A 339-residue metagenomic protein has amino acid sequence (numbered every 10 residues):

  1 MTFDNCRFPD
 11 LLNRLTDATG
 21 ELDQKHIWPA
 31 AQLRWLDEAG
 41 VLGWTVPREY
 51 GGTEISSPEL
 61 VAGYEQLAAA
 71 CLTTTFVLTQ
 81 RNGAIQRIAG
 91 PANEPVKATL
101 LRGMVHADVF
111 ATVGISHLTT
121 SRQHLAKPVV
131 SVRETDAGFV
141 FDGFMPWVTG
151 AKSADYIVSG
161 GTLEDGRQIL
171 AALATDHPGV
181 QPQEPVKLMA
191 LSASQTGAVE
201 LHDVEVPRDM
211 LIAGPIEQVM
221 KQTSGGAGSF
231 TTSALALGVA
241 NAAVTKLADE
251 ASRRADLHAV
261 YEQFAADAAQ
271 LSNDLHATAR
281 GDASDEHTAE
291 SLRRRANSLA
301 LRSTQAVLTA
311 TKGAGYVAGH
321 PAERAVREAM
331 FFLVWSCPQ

Functional and structural regions predicted by a protein language model:
T2-V46, T53-A62, A234-Q339: Alpha-helical interface subdomain recognition
W28-E38, L42-D142, T149: Glycine-rich flavin
P91-N93, T135-A137, T162-D165, T175-P178 (+1 more regions): Short loop segments at secondary-structure junctions
V109, A126, S153-D155, R167 (+3 more regions): A generic structural signal for well-ordered coil/turn residues at beta-strand boundaries that shape enzyme active-site
Q123-A126, A151-S153, I169-L170, Q181-P185 (+2 more regions): A short secondary-structure junction signal
F144-V180: A short core secondary-structure module
V186-A269: Glycine-rich beta->alpha junctions and the first turn(s) of the following alpha-helix
